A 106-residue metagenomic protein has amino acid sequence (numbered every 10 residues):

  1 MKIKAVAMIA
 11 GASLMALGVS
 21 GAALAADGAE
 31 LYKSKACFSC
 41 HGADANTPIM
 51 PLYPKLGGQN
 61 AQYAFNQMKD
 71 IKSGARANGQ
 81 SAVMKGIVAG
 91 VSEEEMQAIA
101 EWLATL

Functional and structural regions predicted by a protein language model:
M1-A26, T105-L106: N-terminal export/targeting leaders of redox proteins
A16-K33, T47-P48, L52: Electrostatic cytochrome c docking/interface patches
A26-F38, G57, A61, N66: Sequence context surrounding c-type heme c attachment/ligation sites in exported
A36-A43, I99: The canonical Cys-X-X-Cys-His
G42-A75, K85-A89: Gly/Gly-Pro-rich "capping" loops immediately C-terminal to redox-active cysteine motifs in periplasmic/lumenal
G86-L106: C-terminal capping alpha-helices of c-type cytochrome domains
